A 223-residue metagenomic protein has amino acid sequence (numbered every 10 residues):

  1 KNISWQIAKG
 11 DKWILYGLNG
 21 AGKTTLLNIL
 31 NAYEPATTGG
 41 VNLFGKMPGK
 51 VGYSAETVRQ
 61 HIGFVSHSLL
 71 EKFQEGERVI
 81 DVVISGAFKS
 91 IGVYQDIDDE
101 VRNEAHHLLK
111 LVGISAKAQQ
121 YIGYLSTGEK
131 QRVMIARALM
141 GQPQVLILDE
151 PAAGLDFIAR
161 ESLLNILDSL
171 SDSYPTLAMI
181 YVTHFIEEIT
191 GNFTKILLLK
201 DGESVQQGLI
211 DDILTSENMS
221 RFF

Functional and structural regions predicted by a protein language model:
N31: Helix-to-loop junction immediately C-terminal to a conserved catalytic motif
G39-K50: Conserved ABC transporter NBD signature motif
D99-K117: Conserved ABC ATPase "signature" region
Y121-L125: Conserved ABC ATPase signature
L146-D149: Catalytic Walker B motif of ABC-type/P-loop ATPase nucleotide-binding domains
T183-H184: H-loop/switch region of ABC-family ATPase nucleotide-binding domains
I196-L209: H-loop (His-switch) and adjacent beta-strand-loop-beta switch element of ABC-type ATPase nucleotide-binding domains
